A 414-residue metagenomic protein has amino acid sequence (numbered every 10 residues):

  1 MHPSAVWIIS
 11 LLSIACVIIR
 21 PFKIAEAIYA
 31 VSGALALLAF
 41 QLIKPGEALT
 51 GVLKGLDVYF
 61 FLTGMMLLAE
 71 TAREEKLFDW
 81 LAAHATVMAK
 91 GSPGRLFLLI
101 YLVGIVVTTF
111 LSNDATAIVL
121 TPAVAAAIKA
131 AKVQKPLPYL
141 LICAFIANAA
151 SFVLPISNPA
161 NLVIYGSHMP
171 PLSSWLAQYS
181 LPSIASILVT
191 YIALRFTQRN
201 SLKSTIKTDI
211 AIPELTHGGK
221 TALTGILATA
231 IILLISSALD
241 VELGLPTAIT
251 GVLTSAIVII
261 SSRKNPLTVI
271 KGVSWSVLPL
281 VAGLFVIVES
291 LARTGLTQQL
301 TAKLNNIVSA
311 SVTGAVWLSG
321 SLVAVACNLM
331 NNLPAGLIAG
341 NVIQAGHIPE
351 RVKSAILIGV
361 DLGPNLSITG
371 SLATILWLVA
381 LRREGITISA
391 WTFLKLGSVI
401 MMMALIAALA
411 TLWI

Functional and structural regions predicted by a protein language model:
M1-H2, P21-I24, E47-V58, L172-P182 (+6 more regions): Interfacial loop-to-helix junctions that mark the boundaries of transmembrane helices in multi-pass membrane
M1-I8, K54-L67, T109, N113-A117 (+7 more regions): Structural signature of hydrophobic alpha-helical transmembrane segments
P3-I14, F22-I43, G55-L67, V119 (+3 more regions): Hydrophobic mid-bilayer segments of alpha-helices in multi-pass membrane transport proteins, especially secondary
P45-L137, V277-I348: Membrane-embedded alpha-helical segments and adjacent helix-loop junctions characteristic of multi-pass solute
G91-L99, A130-I142, P170-L181, T313 (+2 more regions): Membrane-interface alpha-helices at helix entry/exit sites of multi-pass transporters
T108-I118, L137-H168, T190-R195, A324-G340 (+1 more regions): Alpha-helical transmembrane segments and, especially, the helix-loop junctions at the ends of these helices
Q134-L137, V153, S173-H217, T221 (+1 more regions): Juxtamembrane and boundary regions of transmembrane helices in multi-pass small-molecule transporters and channels
I187-N265: Long, contiguous bundles of hydrophobic transmembrane helices that form the permeation core of multi-pass
